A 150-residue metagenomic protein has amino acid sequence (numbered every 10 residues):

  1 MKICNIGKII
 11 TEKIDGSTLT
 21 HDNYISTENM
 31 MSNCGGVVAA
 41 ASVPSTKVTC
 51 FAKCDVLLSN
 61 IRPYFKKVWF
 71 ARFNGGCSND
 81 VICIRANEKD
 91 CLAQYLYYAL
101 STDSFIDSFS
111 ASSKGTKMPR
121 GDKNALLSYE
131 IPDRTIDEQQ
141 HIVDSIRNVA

Functional and structural regions predicted by a protein language model:
M1-G16, S128-A150: Non-catalytic DNA-recognition/assembly elements of restriction-modification systems
C4-D15, T20-K53: Sequence-specific dsDNA recognition surfaces
T27, A86, I131: Active-site donor-binding loop signature of nucleotide-sugar glycosyltransferases
V48-T49, K53-D103: A short beta-sheet element
I61, G75-I82, K114-Q140: A short glycine-rich beta-alpha junction/loop motif
F105-S108: Periplasmic-binding protein-like
